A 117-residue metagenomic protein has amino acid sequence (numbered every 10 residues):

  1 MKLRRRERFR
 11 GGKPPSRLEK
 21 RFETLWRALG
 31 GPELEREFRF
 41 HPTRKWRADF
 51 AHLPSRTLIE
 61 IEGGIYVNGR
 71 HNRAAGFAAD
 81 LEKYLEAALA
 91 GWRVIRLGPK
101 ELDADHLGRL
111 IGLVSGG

Functional and structural regions predicted by a protein language model:
M1-G117: Nucleic-acid endo/exonuclease domains
